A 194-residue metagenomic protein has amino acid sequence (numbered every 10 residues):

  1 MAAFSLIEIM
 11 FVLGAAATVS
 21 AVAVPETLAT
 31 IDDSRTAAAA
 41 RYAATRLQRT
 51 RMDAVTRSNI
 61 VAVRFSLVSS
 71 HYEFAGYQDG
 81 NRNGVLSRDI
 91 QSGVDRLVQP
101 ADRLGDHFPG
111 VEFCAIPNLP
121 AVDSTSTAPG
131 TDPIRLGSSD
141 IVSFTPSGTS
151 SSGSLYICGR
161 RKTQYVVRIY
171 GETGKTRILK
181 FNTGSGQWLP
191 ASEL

Functional and structural regions predicted by a protein language model:
M1: Glycine-rich phosphate-binding loop
F4-F11, T18, V22-Q48, M52 (+2 more regions): N-terminal helix-rich module
